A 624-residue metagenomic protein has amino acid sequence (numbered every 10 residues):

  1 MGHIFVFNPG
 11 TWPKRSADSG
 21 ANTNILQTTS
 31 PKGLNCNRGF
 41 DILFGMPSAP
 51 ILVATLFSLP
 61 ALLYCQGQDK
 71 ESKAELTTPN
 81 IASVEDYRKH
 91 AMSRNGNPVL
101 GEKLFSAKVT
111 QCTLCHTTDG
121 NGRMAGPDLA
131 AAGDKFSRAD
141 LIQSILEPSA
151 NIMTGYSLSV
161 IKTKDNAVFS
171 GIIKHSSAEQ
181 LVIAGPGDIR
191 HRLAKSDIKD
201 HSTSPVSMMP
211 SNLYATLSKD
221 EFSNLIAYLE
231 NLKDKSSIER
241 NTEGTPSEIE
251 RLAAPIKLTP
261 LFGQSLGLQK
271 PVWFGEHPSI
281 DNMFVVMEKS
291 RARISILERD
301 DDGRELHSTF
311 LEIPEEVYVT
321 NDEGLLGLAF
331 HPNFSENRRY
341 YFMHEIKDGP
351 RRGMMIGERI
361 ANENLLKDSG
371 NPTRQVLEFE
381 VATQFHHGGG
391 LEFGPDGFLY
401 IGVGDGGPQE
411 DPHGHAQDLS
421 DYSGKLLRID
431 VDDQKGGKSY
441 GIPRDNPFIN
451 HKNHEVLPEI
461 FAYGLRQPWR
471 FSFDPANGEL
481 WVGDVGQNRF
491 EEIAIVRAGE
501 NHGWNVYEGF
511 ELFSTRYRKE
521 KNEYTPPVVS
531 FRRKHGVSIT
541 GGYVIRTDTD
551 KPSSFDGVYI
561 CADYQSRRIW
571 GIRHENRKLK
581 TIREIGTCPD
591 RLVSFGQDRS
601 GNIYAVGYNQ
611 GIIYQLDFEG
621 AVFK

Functional and structural regions predicted by a protein language model:
M46, I51-G96, T118, K135 (+3 more regions): Post-cleavage N-terminal segment of exported redox proteins
E75, M92, L146, A167-F169 (+7 more regions): C-terminal capping alpha-helices of c-type cytochrome domains
E75-S106, P127, S137-D140, K164-N166 (+2 more regions): Electrostatic cytochrome c docking/interface patches
V109-D119, L129, L225-L229, I613: The canonical Cys-X-X-Cys-His
N121-L146, L158-S204, M208, R304-E316 (+2 more regions): Gly/Gly-Pro-rich "capping" loops immediately C-terminal to redox-active cysteine motifs in periplasmic/lumenal
S237-T259, L365-S369, G436-H451, G509-E523: Blade/loop signatures of beta-propeller domains
I238-E410, R470-G486, H535-L579, G601-Y604 (+1 more regions): Acidic, Gly/Ser/Thr-rich repeat motifs that build Ca2+-stabilized beta-propeller blades
L579-R599: Conserved blade-ending motifs and adjacent loop-strand segments that build the rim/top face of beta-propeller domains
